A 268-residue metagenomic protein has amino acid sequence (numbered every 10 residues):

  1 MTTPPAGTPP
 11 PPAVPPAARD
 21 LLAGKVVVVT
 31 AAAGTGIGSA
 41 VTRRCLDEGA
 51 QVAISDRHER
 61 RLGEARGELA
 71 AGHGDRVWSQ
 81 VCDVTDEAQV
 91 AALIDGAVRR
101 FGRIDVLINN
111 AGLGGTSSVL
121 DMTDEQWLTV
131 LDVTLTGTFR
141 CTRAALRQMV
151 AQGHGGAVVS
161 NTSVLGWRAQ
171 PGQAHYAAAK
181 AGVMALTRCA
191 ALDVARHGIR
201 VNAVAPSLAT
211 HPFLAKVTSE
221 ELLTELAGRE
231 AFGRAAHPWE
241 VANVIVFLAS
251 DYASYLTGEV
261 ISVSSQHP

Functional and structural regions predicted by a protein language model:
T2-A17, G36, R168, R229 (+2 more regions): Short C-terminal tail/terminal secondary-structure segment of NAD(P)H-dependent dehydrogenase/reductase domains
D20-A53: Canonical Rossmann dinucleotide-binding motif of NAD(H)/NADP(H)-dependent dehydrogenases/reductases, specifically
F101, I199-R200, R234-V263: C-terminal substrate-recognition "lid" of short-chain dehydrogenase/reductases
L113, L120-F139, V159, V183 (+1 more regions): Catalytic Tyr-X3-Lys loop
S118-V119, Q126-L131, L214, L222 (+1 more regions): Substrate-binding pocket helix/loop in short-chain dehydrogenase/reductase
T142, A179, T187: Active-site helix of classical SDR
R147, L192-R196, S254: Alpha-helical segment proximal to the catalytic Tyr-Lys
S163: Residue(s) in the substrate-gating loop at a strand-loop-helix junction that position the organic substrate next
